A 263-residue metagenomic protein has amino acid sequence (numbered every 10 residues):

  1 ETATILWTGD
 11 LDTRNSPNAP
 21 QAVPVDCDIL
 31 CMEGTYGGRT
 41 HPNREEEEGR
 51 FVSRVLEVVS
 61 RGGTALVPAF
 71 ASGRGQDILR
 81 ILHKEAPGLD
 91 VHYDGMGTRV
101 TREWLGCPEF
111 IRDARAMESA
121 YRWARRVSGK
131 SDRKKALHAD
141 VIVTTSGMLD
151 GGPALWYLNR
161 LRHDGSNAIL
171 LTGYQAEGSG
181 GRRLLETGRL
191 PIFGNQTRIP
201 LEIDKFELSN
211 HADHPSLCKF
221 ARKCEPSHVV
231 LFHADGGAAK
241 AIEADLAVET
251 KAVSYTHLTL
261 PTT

Functional and structural regions predicted by a protein language model:
E1-D90: His/Asp/Glu-rich metal-coordinating catalytic cores of metallo-dependent phosphodiesterases/hydrolases acting on
E1-P20, K134, V141, D150-P153 (+2 more regions): Core dinuclear metal-dependent hydrolase active-site scaffold
R54-T172, F232: Hard-cation-handling environments
G152-L161, S209-K223: A short, acidic, amphipathic alpha-helical segment used as a generic capping/interface helix at domain edges
H163-Q196: Redox- and metal-dependent alpha/beta enzyme cores, enriched for Fe-S-associated oxidoreductases and cofactor-handling
G194-N210: Generic long, charged, amphipathic alpha-helical segments
P226-S227: Proline-aspartate-enriched helix->loop->beta-strand connector
T256-T262: Conserved small/polar residues in nucleotide/adenosyl-binding loops
